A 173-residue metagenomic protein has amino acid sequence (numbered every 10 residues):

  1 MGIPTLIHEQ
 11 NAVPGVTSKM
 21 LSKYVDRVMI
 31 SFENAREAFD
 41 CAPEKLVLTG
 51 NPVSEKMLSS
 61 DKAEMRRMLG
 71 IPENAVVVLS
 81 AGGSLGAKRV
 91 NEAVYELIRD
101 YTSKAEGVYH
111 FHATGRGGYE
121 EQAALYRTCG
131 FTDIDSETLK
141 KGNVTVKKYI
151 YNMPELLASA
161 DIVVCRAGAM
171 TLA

Functional and structural regions predicted by a protein language model:
G2-A63, M68-E73: Active-site-proximal region of nucleotide-activated glycan assembly enzymes, centered on histidine/acidic-rich loops
I3-T5, D161-I162, A173: Structural loop-to-beta junction motif characteristic of Rossmann-like glycosyltransferase folds
S18-K19, R99, A173: Alpha-helical segments flanking ligand/cofactor-binding loops in enzyme cores
K23, L58, V90-V94, A123 (+1 more regions): Ubiquitous "structural anchor" signal
E37, A87-K88, T171-L172: Short glycine-rich, flexible loops that bind phosphorylated cofactors or substrates
E64, I71-C165: Donor-nucleotide binding loops and adjacent catalytic segments primarily of GT-B fold Leloir glycosyltransferases
P154, L172-A173: Short alpha-helical segment that forms part of, or immediately flanks, the ligand-binding pocket in carbohydrate-active
G168: Aromatic "clamp/platform" in nucleotide-sugar-dependent glycosyltransferases that forms part of the donor/acceptor
